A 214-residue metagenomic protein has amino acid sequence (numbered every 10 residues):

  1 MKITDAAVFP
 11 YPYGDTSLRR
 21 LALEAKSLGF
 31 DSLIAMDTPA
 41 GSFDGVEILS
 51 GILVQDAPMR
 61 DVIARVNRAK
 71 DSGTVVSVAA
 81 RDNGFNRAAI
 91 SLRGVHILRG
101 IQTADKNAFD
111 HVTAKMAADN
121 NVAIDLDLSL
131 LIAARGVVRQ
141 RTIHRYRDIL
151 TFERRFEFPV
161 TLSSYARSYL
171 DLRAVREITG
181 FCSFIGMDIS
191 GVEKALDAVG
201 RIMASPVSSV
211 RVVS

Functional and structural regions predicted by a protein language model:
M1-L33, A40-I52, D56-A64, R68 (+1 more regions): Charged catalytic cores and adjacent phosphate/nucleic-acid-binding surfaces used for phosphate/nucleic-acid chemistry
T74-S77, I97: Acidic/glycine-enriched connector segments
S77-V78, A89: S1/OB-fold single-stranded RNA-binding interface
